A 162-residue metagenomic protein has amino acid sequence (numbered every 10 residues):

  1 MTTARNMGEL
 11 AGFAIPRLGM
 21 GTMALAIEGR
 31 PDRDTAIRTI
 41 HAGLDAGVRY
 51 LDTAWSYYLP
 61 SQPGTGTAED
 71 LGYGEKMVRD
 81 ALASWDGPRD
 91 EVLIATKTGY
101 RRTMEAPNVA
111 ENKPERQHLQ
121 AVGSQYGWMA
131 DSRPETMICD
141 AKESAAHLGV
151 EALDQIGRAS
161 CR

Functional and structural regions predicted by a protein language model:
M1-L93, K97: N-terminal binding-site loop/beta-alpha segment at the start of enzyme catalytic domains that lines or forms
Y58, R101-R102, S160-R162: Short, small-residue-enriched loops and turns at beta-alpha junctions that line or gate enzyme active sites
P63-D70, E105-L119: Aromatic- and acidic-residue-enriched segments that line the glycan-binding/catalytic groove of carbohydrate-active
L71-S84, E105-V109, A141, G149 (+1 more regions): Distinct, well-ordered alpha-helical segments
R89-N112: Glycine-rich, aromatic-flanked loop segments that form ligand/cofactor-binding clefts across common enzyme folds
V109-R162: Glycine/proline-rich, positively charged, aromatic-decorated active-site loop/lid region on the catalytic face
